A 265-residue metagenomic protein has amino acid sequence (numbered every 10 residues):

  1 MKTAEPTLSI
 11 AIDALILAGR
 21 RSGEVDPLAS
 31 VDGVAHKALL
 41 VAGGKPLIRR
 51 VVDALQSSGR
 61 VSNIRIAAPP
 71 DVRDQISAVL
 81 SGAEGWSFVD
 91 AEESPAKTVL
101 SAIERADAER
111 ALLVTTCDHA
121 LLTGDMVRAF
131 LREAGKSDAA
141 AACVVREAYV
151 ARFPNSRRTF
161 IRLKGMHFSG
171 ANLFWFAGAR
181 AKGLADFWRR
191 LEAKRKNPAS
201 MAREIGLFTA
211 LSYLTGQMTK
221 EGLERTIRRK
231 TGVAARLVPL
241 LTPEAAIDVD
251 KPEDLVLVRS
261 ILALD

Functional and structural regions predicted by a protein language model:
M1-G33: N-terminal nucleotide-binding beta1-loop-alpha1 segment
S30-R50: Short catalytic helix/loop segments, enriched in acidic residues and glycine and frequently bearing histidine
R49, I64-P69: Short internal beta-strands
A54-V61: Short, acidic, metal-binding catalytic loop of nucleotide-sugar glycosyltransferases
D71-S77: Short, charged/polar "capping" segments at the starts of alpha-helices and the immediately preceding loops
A78-L113, L121-L122: Short phosphate-binding loop-to-helix
L122-R229, L240-E244: Conserved core of the sugar-phosphate nucleotidyltransferase
K251: Short, conserved phosphate/pyrophosphate- and ester-handling motifs at nucleotide-, phospho-/glycolipid
